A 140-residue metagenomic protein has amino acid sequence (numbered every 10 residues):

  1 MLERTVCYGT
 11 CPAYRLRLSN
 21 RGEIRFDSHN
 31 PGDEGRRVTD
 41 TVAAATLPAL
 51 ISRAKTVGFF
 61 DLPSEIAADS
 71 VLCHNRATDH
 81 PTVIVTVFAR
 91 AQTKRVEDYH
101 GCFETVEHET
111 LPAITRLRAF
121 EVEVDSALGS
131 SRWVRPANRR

Functional and structural regions predicted by a protein language model:
M1-E34: N-terminal secretory signal peptides
M1-Y8, V57-R140: Short, well-ordered, aromatic-rich surface patches in folded extracellular/luminal domains
Y14-L16, V38, V83: Residue-level detector of beta-strand structural context in well-folded domains
L18-R21, T41-A49, T86-K94: A short, structured loop/turn motif at beta-sheet edges
N20-G22, N30, A54, A89-A91 (+1 more regions): A mature extracytoplasmic/lumenal domain signature
R25-S64: A short-motif feature that recognizes glycine-rich, charge-decorated loops that bind or process nucleotide phosphates
